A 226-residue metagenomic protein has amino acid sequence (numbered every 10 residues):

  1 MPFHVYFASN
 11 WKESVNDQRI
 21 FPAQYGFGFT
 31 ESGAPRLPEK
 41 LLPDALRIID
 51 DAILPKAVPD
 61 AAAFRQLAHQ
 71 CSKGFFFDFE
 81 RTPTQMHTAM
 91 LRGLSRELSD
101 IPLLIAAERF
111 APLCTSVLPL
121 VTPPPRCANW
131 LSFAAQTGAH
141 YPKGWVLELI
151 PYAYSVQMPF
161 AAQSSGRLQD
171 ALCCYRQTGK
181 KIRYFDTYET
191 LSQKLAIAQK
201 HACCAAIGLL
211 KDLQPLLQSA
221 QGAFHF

Functional and structural regions predicted by a protein language model:
M1-F226: Secreted glycan hydrolases and related glycan-binding modules that recognize and/or cleave
